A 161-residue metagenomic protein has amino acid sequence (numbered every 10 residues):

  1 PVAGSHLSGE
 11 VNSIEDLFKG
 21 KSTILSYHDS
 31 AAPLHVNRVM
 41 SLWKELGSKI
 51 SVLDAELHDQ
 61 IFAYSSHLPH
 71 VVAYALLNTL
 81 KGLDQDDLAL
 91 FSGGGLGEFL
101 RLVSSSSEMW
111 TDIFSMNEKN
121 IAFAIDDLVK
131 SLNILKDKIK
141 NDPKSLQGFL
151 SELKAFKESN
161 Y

Functional and structural regions predicted by a protein language model:
P1-G4, A55-L57: Residues that form or immediately flank small-molecule/cofactor binding pockets and catalytic motifs
V2-F18, I24: Glycine-/Pro-rich loop/turn segments that contact NAD(P) or position catalytic residues in Rossmann-like domains
L17-R101: Internal alpha-helical scaffold of NAD(P)-dependent oxidoreductase catalytic cores
L76-L80, K136-P143, Y161: Long, hydrophobic, amphipathic alpha-helical segments used as structural scaffolds
D86-L153: Interdomain hinge/lid region at the active-site interface of Rossmann-like NAD(P)-dependent oxidoreductases
A155-N160: An extracytoplasmic/periplasmic, membrane-proximal ligand-sensing/linker region
